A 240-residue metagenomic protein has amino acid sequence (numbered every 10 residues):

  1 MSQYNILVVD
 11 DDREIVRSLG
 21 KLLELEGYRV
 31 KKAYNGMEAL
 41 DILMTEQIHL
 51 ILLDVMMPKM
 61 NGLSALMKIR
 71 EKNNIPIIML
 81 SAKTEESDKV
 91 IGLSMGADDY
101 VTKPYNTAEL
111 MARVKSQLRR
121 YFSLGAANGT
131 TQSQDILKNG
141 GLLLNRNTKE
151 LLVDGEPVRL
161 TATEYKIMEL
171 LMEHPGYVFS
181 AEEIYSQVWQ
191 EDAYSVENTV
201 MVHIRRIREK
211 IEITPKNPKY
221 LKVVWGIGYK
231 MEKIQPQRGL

Functional and structural regions predicted by a protein language model:
Y4-N5, S116-Y177, E182, G239-L240: Short, Lys/Arg-enriched segments at the junction into DNA-binding effector domains of transcriptional regulators
D10, D54, S81: Active-site residues of response regulator receiver
R13-K31: Two-component/phosphorelay signaling modules centered on CheY-like receiver
K32-L50: Acidic, metal-coordinating helix/loop segments flanking the phosphotransfer/catalytic sites of two-component signaling
Y34-E38, N61-S64, D88: Acidic catalytic/metal-coordinating carboxylates
M57: Receiver (REC) domain active-site loop signature in two-component systems and cognate sites in sensor histidine kinases
M67, E71, P76-K138, G239: Basic, amphipathic DNA-recognition helix from helix-turn-helix-like DNA-binding domains
E150-Y220, V224-I227: Positively charged, aromatic-enriched patches within helix-turn-helix-type DNA-binding elements, predominantly
